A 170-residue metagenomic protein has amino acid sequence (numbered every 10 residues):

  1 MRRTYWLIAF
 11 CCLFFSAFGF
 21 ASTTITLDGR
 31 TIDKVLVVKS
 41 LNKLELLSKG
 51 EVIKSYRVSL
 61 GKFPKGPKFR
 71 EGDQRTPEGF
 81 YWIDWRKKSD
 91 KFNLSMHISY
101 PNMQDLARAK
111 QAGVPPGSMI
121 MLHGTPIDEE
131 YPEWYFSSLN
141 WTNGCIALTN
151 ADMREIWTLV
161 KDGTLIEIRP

Functional and structural regions predicted by a protein language model:
M1-L7: Bacterial N-terminal signal peptides that target proteins for export
F14-S16: N-terminal signal peptide c-region/cleavage motif recognized by signal peptidases
F18-F20: Sec/Tat signal peptide C-region and signal peptidase I cleavage site
S22-D33, S40, L60-D84, Q104-R108 (+1 more regions): N-terminal post-signal-peptidase region of extra-cytosolic proteins
T24, W85-P170: Exported/periplasmic cell-wall-interacting domains
K34, S55-R57, F80, M119 (+1 more regions): Well-ordered beta-strand positions in beta-sheet-rich domains
E51-F63: Short Gly/aromatic-enriched secondary-structure transition segments
